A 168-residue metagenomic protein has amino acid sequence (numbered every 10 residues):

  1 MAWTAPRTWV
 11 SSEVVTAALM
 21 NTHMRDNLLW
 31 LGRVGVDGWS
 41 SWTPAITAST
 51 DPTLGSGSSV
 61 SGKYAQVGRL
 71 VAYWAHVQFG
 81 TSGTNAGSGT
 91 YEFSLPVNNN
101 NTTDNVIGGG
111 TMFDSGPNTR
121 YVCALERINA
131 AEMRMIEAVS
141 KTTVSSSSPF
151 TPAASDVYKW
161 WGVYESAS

Functional and structural regions predicted by a protein language model:
M1-T4, W74: Short acidic (Asp/Glu) and glycine-rich catalytic loops that position anionic groups and cofactors
W3-S56, N100-D104, G109, A154 (+1 more regions): Glycine-rich, low-complexity segments
T43-S49, W74-G80, A138-K141: Generic short beta-strand segments
T50, V97-A138: Extracellular attachment/recognition segments
G57-G116, K159-E165: Beta-rich globular "head" domains
Y64, A86, E126, T151-A153: Sterically constrained small-residue positions within well-ordered secondary structures of folded domains
T81, P117-Y121, S140-S146: Short, surface-exposed beta-strand/loop "edge" segments at domain boundaries and coil↔beta transitions
I128-S168: Domain-scale recognition of soluble eukaryotic interaction modules
